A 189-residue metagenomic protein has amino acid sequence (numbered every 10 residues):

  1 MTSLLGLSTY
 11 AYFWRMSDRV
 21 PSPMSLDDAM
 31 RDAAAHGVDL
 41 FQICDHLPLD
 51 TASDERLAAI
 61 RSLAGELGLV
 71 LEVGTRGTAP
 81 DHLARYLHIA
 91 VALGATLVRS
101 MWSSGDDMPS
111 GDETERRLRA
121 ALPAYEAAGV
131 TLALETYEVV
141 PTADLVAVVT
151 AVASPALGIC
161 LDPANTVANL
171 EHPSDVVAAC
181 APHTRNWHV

Functional and structural regions predicted by a protein language model:
M1-V91, A95: N-terminal pre-domain/capping segments
G6, E72, V98, A133 (+1 more regions): Structural detector of well-ordered beta-strand residues that form the stable sheet scaffold of enzyme domains
G6-S8, A95-S100, A181-V189: Non-cysteine beta-strand/loop elements that form the S-adenosyl-L-methionine
Y10-W14, C44-P48, G74-T78, S103-G105 (+4 more regions): Active-site beta-loop-alpha junctions enriched in small/polar residues
F41, A120-V189: Acidic/histidine-rich catalytic cores of soluble enzymes
L49-I60, H82, D106-L118, P141-D144: Active-site-adjacent beta->alpha loops and helix N-cap segments on the catalytic face of soluble alpha/beta enzymes
A59-R61, H88-A92, R116-R117, T150-A153 (+1 more regions): Short, hinge-like loop/turn segments at secondary-structure boundaries
L83-E113: Active-site gating/metal-coordination segments in enzymes
